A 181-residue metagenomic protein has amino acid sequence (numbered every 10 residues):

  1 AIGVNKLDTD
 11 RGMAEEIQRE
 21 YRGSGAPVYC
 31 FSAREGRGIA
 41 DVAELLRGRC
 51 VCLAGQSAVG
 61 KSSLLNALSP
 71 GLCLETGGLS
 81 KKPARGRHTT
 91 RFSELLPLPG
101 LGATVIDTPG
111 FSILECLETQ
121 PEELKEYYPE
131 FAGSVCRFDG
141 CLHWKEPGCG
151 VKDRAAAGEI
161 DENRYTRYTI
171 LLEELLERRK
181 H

Functional and structural regions predicted by a protein language model:
A1, L7-G12, R19-P27, E44 (+1 more regions): Helix-rich effector regions associated with P-loop NTPase G domains
A1-I2, Y29-C30, C52: Short hydrophobic alpha-helical runs that function as membrane-insertion/retention elements
N5-K6, A33: Cofactor-binding loop segments of dinucleotide-utilizing enzymes, especially the Rossmann-like FAD- and NAD(P)+-binding
D10-G12, R37, S62-L64: Short, well-ordered, mixed-charge alpha-helical segments that flank or form enzyme active sites
E15, G36-I39, T89: Structural motif corresponding to alpha-helix initiation and N-cap regions
F31-G36, A84: Conserved helicase motor
R34-L45, G55, G60-K61: Conserved GTPase G-domain signal focused on the G5
R49-S69: Glycine-rich phosphate-binding P-loop
